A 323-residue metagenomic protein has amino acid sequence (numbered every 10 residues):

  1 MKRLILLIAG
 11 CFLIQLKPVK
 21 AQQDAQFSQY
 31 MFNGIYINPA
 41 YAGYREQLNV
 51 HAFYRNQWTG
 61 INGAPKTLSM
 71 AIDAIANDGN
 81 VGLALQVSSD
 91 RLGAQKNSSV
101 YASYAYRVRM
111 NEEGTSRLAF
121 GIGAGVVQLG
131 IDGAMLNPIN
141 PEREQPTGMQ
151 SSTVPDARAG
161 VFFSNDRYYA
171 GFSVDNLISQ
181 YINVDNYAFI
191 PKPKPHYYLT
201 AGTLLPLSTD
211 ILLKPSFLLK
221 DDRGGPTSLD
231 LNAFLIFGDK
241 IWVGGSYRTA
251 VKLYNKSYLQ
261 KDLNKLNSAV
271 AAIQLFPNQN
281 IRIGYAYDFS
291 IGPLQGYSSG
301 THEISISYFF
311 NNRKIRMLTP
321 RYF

Functional and structural regions predicted by a protein language model:
M1-L4, M110-E112: Positively charged n-region of N-terminal signal peptides that target proteins for export
L4-L13: Sec-dependent N-terminal signal peptides
L13-I14, Y104: Short, flexible coil/linker elements and helix-boundary hinge sites characteristic of intrinsically disordered
L16-A21: Sec/Tat signal peptide C-region and signal peptidase I cleavage site
Q22-F323: Subset of outer-membrane beta-barrel
